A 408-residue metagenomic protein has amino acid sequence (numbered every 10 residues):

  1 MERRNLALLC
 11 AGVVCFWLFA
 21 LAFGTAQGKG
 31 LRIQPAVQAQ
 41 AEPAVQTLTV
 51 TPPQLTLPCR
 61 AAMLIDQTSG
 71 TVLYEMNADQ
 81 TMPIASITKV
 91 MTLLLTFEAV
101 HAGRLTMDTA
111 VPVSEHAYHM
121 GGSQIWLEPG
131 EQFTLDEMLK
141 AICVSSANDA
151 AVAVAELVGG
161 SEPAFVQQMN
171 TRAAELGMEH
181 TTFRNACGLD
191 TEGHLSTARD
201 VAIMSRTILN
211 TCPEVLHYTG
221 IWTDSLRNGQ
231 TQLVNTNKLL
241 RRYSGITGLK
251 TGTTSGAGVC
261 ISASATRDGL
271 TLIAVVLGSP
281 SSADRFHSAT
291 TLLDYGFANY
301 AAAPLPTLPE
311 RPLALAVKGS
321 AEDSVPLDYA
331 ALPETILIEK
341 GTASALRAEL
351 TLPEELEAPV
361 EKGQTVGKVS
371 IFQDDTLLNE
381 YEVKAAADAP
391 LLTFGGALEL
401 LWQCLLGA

Functional and structural regions predicted by a protein language model:
E2-N5, A26-C212: Active-site-adjacent loops and short helices of periplasmic peptidoglycan-processing enzymes
R4-A26: Sec-dependent N-terminal signal peptides of Gram-positive bacterial secreted proteins and lipoproteins
A11, F23, Q27-K29, A102 (+4 more regions): Feature targets compositionally biased, intrinsically disordered low-complexity regions with long contiguous runs
V13-C15, V166, S282: Generic alpha-helix initiation/capping and coil-helix boundary signal
A20-A41, D328-S344: Short, compositionally biased leader-like segments
M178-T182, D190-L195, R199-A408: Domain-terminus/edge residues, biased toward the C-terminal soluble/receptor-binding domains of extracytoplasmic
